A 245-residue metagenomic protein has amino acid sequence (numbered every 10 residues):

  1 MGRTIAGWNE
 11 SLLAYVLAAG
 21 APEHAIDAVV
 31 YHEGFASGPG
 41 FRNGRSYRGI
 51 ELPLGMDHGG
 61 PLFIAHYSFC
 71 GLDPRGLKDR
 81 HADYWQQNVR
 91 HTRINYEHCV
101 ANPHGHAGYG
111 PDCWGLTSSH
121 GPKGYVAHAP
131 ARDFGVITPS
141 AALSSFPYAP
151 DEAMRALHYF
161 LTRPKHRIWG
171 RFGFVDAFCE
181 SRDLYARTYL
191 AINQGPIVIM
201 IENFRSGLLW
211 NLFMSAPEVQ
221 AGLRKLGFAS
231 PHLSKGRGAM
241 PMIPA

Functional and structural regions predicted by a protein language model:
M1-A245: Ser/Thr/Asn(+Pro)-rich, low-complexity disordered segments
